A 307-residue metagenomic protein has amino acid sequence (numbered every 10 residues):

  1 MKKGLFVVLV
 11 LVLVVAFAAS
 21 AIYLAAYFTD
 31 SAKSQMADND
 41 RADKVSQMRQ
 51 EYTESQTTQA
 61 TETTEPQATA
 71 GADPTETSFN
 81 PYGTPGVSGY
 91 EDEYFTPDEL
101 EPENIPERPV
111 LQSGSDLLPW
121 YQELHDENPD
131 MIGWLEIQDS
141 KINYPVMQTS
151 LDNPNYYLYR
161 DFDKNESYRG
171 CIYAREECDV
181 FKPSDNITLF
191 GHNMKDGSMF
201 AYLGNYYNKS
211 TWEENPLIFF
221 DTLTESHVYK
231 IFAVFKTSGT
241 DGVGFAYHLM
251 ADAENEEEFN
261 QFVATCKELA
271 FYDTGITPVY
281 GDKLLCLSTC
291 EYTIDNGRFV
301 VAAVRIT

Functional and structural regions predicted by a protein language model:
M1-A16: N-terminal Sec-pathway targeting helices
S20-T307: Solvent-exposed, non-transmembrane regions of membrane-associated and secreted proteins
